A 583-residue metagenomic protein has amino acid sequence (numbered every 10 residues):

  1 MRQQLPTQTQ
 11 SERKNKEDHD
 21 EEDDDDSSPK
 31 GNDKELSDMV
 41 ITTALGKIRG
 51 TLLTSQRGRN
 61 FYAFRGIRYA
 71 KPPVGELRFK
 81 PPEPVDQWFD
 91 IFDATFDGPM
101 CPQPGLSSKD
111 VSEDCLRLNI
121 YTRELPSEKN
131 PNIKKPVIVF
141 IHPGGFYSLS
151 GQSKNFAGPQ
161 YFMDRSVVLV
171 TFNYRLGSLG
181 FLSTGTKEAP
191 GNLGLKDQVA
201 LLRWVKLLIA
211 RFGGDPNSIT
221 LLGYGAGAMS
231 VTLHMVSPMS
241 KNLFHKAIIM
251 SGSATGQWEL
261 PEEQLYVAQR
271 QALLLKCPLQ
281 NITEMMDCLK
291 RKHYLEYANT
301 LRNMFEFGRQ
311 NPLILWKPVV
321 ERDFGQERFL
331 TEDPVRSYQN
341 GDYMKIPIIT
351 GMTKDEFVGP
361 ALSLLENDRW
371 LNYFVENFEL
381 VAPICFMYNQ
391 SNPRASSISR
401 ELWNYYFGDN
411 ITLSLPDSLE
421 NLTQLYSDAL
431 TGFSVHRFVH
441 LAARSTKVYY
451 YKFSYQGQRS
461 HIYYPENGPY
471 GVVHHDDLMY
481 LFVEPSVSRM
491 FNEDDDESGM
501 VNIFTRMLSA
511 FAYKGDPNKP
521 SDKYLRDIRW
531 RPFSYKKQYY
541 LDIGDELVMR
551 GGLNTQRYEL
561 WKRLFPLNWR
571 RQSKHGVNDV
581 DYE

Functional and structural regions predicted by a protein language model:
M1-L195, P216, P485-R506, A512-Y524 (+3 more regions): Non-catalytic accessory segments of hydrolases
F64, E113-R117, P136, K345-I346 (+5 more regions): Extracellular structured ligand-interaction cores
G105-I282, M286, Y338-A361: Serine-hydrolase-like catalytic core of hydrolytic proteins
K135, F156-G158, R175-G191, A226-V236 (+14 more regions): A structural signal for the main folded, soluble domain(s) of proteins
I138, V199-L202, K206, T232 (+11 more regions): Non-transmembrane alpha-helical segments in soluble domains of secreted/periplasmic/extracellular proteins
A157, D197-A200, A226, S230 (+10 more regions): Generic recognition of stable, solvent-exposed alpha-helical segments in well-folded globular domains
L222-A226, K452-R459, K523-F533: Short, solvent-exposed turn/loop segments enriched in Gly/Ser/Thr/Pro and often Arg
R291, L295-S498, K514: Substrate-gating cap/lid region and adjacent catalytic-acid/histidine neighborhood within extracellular/lumenal
